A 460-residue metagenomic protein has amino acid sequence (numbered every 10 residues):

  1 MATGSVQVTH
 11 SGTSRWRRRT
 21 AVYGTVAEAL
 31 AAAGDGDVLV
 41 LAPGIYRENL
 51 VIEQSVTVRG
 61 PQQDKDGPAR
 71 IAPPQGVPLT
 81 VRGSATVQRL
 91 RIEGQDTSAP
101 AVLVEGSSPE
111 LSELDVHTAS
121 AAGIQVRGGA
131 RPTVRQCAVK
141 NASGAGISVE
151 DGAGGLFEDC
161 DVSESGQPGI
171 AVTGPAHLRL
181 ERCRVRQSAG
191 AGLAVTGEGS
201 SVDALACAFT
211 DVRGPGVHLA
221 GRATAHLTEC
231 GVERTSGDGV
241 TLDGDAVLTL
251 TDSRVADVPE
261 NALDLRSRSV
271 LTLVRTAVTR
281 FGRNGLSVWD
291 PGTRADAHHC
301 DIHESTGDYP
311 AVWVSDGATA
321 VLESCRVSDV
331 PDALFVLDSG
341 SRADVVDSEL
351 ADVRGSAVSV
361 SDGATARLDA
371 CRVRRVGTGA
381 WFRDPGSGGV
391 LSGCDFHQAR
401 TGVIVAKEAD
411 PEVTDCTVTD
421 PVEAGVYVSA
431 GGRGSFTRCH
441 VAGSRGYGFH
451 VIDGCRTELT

Functional and structural regions predicted by a protein language model:
M1-A32: Right-handed parallel beta-helix/beta-solenoid
Y23-G24, V56-V104: Right-handed parallel beta-helix/beta-spiral solenoid domain characteristic of secreted/periplasmic
D37: Glycine-centered, small-residue-biased loops immediately flanking beta-strands in adenine/cofactor-binding cores
E48-N49, P61, P74, L90 (+20 more regions): Surface-exposed loop/turn segments connecting beta-strands in extracellular beta-rich domains
N49-I52, K65, V77-R82, A99-G106 (+15 more regions): Glycine-rich beta-solenoid repeat tracts in large extracellular/virion proteins
T57-G60, A85-R89, P109-E113, P132-R135 (+14 more regions): All-beta strand scaffolds that present successive hydrophobic residues in beta-strands
R91-R179: Right-handed parallel beta-helix
D395-L459: Ankyrin-repeat and related helical/solenoid repeat scaffolds used for protein-protein interactions
